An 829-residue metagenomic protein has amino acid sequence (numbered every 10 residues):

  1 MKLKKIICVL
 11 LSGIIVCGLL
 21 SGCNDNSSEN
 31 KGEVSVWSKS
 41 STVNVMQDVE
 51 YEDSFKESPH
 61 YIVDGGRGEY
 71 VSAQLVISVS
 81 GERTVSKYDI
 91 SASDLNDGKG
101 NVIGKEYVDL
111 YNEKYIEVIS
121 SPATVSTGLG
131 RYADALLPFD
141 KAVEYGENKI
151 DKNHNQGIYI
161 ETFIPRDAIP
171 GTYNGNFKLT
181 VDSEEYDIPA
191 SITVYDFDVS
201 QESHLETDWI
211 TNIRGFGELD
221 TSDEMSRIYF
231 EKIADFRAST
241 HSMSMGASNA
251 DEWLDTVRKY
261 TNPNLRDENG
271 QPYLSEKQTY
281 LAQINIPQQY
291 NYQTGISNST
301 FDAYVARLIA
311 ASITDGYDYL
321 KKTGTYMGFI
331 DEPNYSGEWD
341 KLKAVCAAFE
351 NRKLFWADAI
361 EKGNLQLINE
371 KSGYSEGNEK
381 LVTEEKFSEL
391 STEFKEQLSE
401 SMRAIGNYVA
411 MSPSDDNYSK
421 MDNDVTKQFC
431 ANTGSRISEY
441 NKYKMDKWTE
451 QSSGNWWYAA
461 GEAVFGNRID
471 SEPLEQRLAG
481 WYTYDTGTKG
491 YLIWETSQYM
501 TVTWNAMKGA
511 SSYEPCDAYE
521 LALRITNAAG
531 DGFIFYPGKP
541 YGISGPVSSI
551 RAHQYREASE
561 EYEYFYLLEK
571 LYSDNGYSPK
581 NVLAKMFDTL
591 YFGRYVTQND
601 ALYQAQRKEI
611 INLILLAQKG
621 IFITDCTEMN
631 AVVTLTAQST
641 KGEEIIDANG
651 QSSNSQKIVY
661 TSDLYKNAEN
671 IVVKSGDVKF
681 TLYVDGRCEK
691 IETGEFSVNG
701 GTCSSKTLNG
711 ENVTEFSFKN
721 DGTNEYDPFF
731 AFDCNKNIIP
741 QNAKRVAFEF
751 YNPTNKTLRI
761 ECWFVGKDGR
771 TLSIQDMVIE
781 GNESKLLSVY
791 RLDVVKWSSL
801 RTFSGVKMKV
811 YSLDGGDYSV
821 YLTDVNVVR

Functional and structural regions predicted by a protein language model:
L19-E29: Sec-dependent signal peptide cleavage junction
E29-E57, Q74, S80-I160, A168: Surface-exposed binding patches on compact interaction domains or structured appendages
H154, T162-F163, Y173-V181, Y186-S401 (+2 more regions): Aromatic-lined carbohydrate-binding surfaces of glycoside hydrolases
R307-E338, L342-S401, I405-D416, T503-T627 (+1 more regions): Catalytic domains of carbohydrate-active enzymes that cleave complex glycans
E450-P473: Active-site clefts of carbohydrate-active enzymes
E472-L521: Substrate-binding cleft of secreted/luminal carbohydrate-active enzymes
S704-E725: Short carbohydrate-recognition loop motifs
N720-W797, G815-Y821, N826-V827: Extracellular ligand-binding interfaces
